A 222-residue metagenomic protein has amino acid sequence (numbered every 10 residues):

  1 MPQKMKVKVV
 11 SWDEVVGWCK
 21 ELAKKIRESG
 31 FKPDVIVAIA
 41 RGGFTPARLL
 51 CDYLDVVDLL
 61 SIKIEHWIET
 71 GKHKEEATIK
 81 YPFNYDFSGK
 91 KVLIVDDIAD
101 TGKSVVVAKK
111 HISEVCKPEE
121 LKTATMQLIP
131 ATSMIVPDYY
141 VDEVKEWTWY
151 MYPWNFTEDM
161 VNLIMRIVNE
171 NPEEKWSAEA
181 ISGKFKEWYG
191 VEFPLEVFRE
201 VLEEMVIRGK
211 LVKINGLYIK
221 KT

Functional and structural regions predicted by a protein language model:
M1-T222: PRPP-associated nucleotide enzymes
